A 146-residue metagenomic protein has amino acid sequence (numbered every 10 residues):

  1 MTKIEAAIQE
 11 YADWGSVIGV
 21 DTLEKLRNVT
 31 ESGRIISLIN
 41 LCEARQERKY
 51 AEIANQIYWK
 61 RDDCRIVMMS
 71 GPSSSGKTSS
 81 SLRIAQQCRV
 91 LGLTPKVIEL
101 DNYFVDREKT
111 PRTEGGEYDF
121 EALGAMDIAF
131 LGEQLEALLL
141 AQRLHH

Functional and structural regions predicted by a protein language model:
K3-N55: Charged, amphipathic alpha-helical linker segments immediately N-terminal to NTP-binding catalytic cores
I57-C64: Phosphate-binding P-loop
V67-M69: Hydrophobic anchor at the beta1->P-loop junction of P-loop NTPases
P72: P-loop (Walker A) phosphate-binding loop of NTP-binding proteins
G76: Conserved glycine(s) of the Walker
S79-I84, E99: Hydrophobic positions on the alpha1 helix immediately C-terminal to the Walker A/P-loop
Q86-K96: Post-Walker A helix-loop "phosphate-sensing" segment adjacent to the P-loop in P-loop NTPases
K96-I98, V105-H146: Conserved nucleotide-sensing/catalytic segment adjacent to the nucleotide-binding pocket in NTP-handling enzymes
